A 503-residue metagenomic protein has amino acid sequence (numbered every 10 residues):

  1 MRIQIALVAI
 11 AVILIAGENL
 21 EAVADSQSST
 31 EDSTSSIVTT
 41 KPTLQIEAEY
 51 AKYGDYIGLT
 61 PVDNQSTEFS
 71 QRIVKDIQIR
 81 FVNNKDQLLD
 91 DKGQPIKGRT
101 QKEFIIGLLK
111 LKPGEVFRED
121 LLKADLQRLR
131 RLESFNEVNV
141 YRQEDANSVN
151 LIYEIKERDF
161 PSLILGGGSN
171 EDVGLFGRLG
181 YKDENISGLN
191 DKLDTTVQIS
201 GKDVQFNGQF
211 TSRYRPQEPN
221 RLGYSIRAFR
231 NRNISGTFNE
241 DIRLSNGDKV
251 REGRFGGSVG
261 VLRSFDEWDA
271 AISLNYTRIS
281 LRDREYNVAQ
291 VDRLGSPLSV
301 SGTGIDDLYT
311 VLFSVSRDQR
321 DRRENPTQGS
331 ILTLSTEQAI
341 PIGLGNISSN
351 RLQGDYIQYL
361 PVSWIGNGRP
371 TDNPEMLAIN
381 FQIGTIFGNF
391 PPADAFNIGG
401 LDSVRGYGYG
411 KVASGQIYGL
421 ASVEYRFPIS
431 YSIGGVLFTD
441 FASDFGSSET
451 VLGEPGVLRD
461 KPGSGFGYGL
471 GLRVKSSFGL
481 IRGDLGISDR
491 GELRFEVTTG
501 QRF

Functional and structural regions predicted by a protein language model:
M1-L7: Bacterial N-terminal signal peptides that target proteins for export
R2, L20-E171, L175, G180 (+7 more regions): Periplasmic polypeptide-binding modules associated with outer-membrane biogenesis and secretion
L7-A16: Bacterial N-terminal signal peptides
Q87, G114, F160-S162, S187-G188 (+13 more regions): Short beta-strands and strand-coil junctions in structured, solvent-facing domains, enriched
R131, E137-S314, R320, I398-R405 (+3 more regions): Gram-negative/organellar outer-membrane beta-barrel architecture
L165-S169, L179, L193-I199, Y224-R232 (+10 more regions): Transmembrane beta-barrel strands of outer-membrane/channel proteins
S299-G304, L308-S447, E454: C-terminal outer-membrane beta-barrel translocator/porin domains of Gram-negative envelope proteins and their
T450-F503: C-terminal beta-signal and terminal closure region of outer-membrane beta-barrel proteins
